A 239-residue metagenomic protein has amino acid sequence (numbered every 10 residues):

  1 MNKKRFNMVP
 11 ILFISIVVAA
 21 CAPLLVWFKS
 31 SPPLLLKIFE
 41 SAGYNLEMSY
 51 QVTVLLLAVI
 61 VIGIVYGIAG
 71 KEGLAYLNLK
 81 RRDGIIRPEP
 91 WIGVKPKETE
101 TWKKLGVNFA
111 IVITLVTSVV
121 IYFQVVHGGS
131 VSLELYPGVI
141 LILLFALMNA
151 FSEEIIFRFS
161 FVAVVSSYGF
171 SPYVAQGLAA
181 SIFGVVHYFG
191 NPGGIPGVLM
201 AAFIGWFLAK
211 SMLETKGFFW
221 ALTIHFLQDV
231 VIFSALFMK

Functional and structural regions predicted by a protein language model:
M1-G93, L236-K239: N-terminal, membrane-interfacial amphipathic/helix-forming hydrophobic leader that caps and precedes the first
N2-F6, T99-E100, V162-G169: Membrane-interface helix-boundary motifs at transmembrane edges
N7-I14, E47-L55, K104-F109, P137-I142 (+3 more regions): Residue-level signature of transmembrane alpha-helical entry/exit and packing/kink sites in multi-pass membrane
P23, I111-K239: Transmembrane helix-loop-helix hairpins at the membrane interface of multi-pass integral membrane proteins
L35-F39, K97-E100, K216-L227: A cytosolic-side transmembrane-helix exit/cap motif
K37-Q51, K71-N149: Juxtamembrane helix-loop-helix connectors linking adjacent transmembrane helices in multi-pass membrane enzymes
